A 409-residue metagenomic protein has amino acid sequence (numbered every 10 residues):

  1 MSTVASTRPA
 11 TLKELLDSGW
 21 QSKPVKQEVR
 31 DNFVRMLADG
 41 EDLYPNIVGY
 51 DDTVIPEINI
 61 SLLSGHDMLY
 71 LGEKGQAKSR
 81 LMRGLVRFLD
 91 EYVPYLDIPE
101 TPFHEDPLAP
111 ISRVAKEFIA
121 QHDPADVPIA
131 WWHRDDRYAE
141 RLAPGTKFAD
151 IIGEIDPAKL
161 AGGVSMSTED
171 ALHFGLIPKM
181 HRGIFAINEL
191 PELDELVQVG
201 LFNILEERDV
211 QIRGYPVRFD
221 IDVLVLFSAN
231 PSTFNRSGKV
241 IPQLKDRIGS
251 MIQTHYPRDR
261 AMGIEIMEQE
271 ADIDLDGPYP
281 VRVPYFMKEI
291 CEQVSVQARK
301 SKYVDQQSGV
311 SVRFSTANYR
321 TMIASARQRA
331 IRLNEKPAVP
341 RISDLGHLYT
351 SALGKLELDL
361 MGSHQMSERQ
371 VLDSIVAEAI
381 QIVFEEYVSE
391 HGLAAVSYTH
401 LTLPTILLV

Functional and structural regions predicted by a protein language model:
S2-A261, D272-E289, K302-Q307, F384-L401: Conserved ASCE/P-loop NTPase catalytic core
T53, E57, R80, F286-I290 (+3 more regions): Amphipathic alpha-helical interaction segments
L63, D67, V86, V296 (+4 more regions): Amphipathic alpha-helical core segments of compact helical bundles
M267, C291-S295: Short alpha-helical scaffolding segments that buttress acidic/His motifs in well-ordered protein cores
Q297-Y303, T316-K336: AAA+ ATPase "lid" subdomain C-terminal helix
Q306-F314: An accessory alpha-helical subdomain
Q328-L401: C-terminal engagement/docking regions of AAA+ P-loop ATPases
H400-V409: Single conserved hydrophobic/aromatic residue that forms the stacking wall/gate of nucleotide- or nucleobase-binding
